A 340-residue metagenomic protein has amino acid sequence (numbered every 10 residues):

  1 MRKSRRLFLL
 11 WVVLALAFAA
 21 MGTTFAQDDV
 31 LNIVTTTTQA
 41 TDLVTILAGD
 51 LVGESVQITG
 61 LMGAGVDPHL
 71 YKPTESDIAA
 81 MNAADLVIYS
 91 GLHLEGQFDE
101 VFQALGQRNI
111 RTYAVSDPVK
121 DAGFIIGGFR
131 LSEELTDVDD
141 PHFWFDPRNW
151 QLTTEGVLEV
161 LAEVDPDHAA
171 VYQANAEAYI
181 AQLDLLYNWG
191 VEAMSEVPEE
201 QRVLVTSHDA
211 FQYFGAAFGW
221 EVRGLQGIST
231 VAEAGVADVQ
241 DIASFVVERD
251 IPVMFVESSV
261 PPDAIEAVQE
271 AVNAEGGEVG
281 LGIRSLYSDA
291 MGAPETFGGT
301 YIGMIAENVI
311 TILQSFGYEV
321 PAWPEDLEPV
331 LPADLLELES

Functional and structural regions predicted by a protein language model:
M1-W11: Bacterial N-terminal signal peptides that target proteins for export
R2, A19, T23-D28: Acidic, polar-rich N-terminal leader regions of halophilic archaeal proteins
L10-A20: Bacterial N-terminal signal peptides
F25-S340: Extracytoplasmic metal-acquisition and chelation regions
